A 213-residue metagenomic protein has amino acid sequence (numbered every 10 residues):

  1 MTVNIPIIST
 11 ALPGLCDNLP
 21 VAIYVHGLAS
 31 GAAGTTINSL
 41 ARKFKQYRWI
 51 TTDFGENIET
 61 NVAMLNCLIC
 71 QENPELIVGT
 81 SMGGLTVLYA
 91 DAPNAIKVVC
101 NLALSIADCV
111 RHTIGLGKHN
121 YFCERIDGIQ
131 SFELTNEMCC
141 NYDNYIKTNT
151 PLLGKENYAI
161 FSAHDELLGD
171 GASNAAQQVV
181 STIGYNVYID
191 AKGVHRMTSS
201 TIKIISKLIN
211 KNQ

Functional and structural regions predicted by a protein language model:
V3-P13: A short loop-to-beta-strand scaffold at the N-terminal edge of the catalytic core in hydrolase folds
A11-E72: Active-site catalytic motif of lipid deacylating hydrolases and related acyltransferases
Y24-L28, V78, I160-S162: Short hydrophobic segments within beta-strands
A33, I37-A41, V87, A172-Q177: Short, highly selective alpha-helical patches that border small-molecule cofactor pockets in redox/cofactor-processing
V78-V87: Gly/Ala-rich beta-loop-alpha elbow adjacent to hydrolase catalytic centers
A90-D91: Aromatic pocket-lining residues of Rossmann-like dinucleotide-binding sites
A95-Q213: The alpha/beta-hydrolase serine catalytic core
